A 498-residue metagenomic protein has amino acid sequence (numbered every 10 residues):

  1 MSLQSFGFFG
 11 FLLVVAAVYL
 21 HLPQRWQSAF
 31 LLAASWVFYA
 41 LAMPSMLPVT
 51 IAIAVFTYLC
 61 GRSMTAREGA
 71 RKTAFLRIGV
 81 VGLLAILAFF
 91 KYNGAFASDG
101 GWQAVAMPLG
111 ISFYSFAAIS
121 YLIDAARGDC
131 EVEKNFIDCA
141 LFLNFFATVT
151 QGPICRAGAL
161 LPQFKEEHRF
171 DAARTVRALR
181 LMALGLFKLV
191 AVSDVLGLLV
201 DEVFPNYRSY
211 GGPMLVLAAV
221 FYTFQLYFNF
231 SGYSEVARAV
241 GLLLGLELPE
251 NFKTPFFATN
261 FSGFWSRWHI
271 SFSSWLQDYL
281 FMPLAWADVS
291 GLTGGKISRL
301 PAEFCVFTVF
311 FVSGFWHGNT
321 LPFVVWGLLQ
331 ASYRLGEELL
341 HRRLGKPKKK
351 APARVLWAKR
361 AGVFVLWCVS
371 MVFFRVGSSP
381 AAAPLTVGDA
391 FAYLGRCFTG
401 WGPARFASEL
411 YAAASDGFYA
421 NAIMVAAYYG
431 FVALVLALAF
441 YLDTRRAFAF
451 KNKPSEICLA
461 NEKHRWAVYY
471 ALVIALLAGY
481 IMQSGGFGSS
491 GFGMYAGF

Functional and structural regions predicted by a protein language model:
M1-G497: Membrane-embedded transmembrane alpha-helical bundles that form the catalytic cores of multi-pass lipid-modifying
